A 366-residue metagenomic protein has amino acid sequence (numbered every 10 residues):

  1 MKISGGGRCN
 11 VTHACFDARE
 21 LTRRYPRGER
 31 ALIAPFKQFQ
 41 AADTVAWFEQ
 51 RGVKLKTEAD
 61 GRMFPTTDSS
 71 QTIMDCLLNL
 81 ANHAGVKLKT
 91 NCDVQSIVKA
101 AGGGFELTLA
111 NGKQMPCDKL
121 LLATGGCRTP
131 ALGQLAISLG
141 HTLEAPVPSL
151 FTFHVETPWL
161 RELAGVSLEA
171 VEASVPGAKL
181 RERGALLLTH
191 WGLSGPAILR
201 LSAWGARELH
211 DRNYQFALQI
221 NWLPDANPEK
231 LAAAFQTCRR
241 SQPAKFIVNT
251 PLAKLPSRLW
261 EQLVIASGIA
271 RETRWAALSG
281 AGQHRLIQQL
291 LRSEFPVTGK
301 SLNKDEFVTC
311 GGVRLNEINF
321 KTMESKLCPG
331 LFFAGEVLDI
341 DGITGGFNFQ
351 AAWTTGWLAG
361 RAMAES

Functional and structural regions predicted by a protein language model:
K2-I3, T12-A18, K54, T142-V147 (+1 more regions): An anion/pyrophosphate-binding glycine-rich loop and adjacent beta-alpha core in soluble alpha-beta enzymes
K2-K87: Conserved N-terminal/central alpha/beta ligand/cofactor-binding core
M63-Q71, L150-P158, K300-E317: Flavin (FAD/FMN) cofactor-binding core of flavoprotein oxidoreductases
T90, Q262-D341: A glycine-rich dinucleotide-binding beta-alpha-beta segment and adjacent secondary-structure elements that constitute
T90-G104: A conserved short coil-to-beta-strand element within the FAD-binding core of flavoproteins
V94, Q114-R128, L135-I137, L186-W191 (+2 more regions): Short hydrophobic core segments
K119-R161: Glycine-rich loop(s) and the adjacent beta-strand/alpha-helix scaffold that form part
A123-L139, D339-S366: A conserved FAD-binding loop/helix module that cradles the flavin
